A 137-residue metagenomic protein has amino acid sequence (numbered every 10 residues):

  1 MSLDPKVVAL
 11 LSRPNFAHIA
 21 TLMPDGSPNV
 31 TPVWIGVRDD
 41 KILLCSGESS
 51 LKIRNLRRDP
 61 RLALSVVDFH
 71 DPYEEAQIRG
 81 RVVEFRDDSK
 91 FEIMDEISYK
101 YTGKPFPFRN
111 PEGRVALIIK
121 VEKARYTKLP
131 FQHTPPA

Functional and structural regions predicted by a protein language model:
M1-A17, H133-A137: Extreme N-terminal tail/first-helix region
S2, E74-A137: Charged, gly/pro-rich active-site loop segments
L3-V7, K52, I93: Hydrophobic alpha-helical segments typical of transmembrane helices and their membrane-interface/capping positions
P14-E48, R54-L56, L64-V66, Q77: Short beta-strand segments
D25-S27, D68-P72, N110-P111: A short beta-turn/loop motif at secondary-structure boundaries
S50-K52, D71, H133-T134: Short, surface-exposed beta-strand-loop junctions and turns on beta-sheet-rich folds
I53-D59, E75, A137: A short, polar/proline- and glycine-enriched secondary-structure boundary/capping micro-motif
